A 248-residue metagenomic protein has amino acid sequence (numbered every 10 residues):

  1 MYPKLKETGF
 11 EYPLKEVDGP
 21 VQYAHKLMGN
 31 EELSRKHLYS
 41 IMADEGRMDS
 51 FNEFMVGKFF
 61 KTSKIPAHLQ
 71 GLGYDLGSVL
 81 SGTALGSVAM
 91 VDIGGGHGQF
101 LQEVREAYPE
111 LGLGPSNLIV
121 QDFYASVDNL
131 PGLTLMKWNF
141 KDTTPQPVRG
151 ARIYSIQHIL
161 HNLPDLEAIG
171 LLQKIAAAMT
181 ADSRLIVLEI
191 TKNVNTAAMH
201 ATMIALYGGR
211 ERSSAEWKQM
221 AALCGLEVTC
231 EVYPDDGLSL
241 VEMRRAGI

Functional and structural regions predicted by a protein language model:
M1-V187, T191-N195, V228: Conserved adenosyl
H68, A107, T202, P234 (+1 more regions): General N-terminal targeting signals
L76, M203, R210, E242-A246: Short alpha-helical interface elements
R184-C224, V228-V232: C-terminal alpha-helical "lid/dimerization" subdomain adjacent to the S-adenosyl-L-methionine
G225-I248: Core SAM-dependent methyltransferase catalytic element
